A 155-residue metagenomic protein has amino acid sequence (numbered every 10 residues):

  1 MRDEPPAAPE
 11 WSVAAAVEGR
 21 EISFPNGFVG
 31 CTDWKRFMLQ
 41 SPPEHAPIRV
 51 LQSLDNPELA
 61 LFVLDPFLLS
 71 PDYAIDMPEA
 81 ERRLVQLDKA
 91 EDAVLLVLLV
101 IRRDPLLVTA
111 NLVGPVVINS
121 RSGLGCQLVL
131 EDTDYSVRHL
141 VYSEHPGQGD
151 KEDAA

Functional and structural regions predicted by a protein language model:
R2-S70, A90-A155: Long, compositionally biased stretches
D72-M77: Extended catalytic/binding region for NAD+/ADP-ribose chemistry, centered on the ART fold
E79-K89: Short active-site loop/helix that positions an aromatic residue
